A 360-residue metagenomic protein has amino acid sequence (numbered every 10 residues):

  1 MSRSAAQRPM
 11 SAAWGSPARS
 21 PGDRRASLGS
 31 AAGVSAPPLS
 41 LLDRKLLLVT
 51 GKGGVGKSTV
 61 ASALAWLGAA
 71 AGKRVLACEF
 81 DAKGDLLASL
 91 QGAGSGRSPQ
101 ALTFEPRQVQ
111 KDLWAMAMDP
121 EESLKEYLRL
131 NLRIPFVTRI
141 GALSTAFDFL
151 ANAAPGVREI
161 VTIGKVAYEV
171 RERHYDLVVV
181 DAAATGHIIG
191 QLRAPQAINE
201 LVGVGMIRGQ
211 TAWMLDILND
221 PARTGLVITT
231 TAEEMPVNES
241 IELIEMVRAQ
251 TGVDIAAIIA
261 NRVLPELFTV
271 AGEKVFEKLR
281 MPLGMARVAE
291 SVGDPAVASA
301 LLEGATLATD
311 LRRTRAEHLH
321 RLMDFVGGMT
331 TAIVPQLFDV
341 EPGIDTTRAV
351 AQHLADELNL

Functional and structural regions predicted by a protein language model:
S2-M10: Extreme N-terminal basic, low-complexity initiation segments that serve as generic localization/processing leaders
R8, S35-S40, V55, T59-A63 (+4 more regions): Conserved catalytic-core segment of NTP-binding enzymes
S11, F325-L360: NTP-binding/hydrolysis catalytic cores, primarily Walker-type P-loop NTPases
D43-L47: Pre-Walker A (Motif I) flank of P-loop NTPase domains
T50, V55-A115, L192-Q196: Walker A/P-loop NTP-binding active-site region of P-loop NTPases, recognizing the glycine-rich GxxxxGKT/S
E126-R171: ATP-hydrolysis module of ASCE/P-loop NTPase motor domains, specifically the Walker B Asp-Glu catalytic pair
